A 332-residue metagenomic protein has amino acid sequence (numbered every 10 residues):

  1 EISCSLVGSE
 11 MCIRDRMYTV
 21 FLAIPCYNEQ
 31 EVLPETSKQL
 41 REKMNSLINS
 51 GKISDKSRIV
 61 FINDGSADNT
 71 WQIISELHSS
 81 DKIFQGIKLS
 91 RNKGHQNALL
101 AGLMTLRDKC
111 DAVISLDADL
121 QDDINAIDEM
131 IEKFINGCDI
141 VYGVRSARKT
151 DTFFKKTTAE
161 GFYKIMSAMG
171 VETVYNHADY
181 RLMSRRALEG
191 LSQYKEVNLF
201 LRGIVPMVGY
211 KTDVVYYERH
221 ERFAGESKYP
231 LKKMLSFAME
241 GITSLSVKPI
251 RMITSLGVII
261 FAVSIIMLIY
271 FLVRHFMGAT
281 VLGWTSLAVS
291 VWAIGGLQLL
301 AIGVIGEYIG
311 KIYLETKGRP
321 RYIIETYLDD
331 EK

Functional and structural regions predicted by a protein language model:
E1-D15: Single conserved hydrophobic/aromatic residue that forms the stacking wall/gate of nucleotide- or nucleobase-binding
V7-G8, K82, V208: Short, structured coil segments at secondary-structure junctions
R14-T152: Structured catalytic core of nucleotide-sugar glycosyltransferases
M17, F200-K332: Hydrophobic helical membrane-anchoring modules
D68, R181-S184, G257, G296: Residue-level detector of functionally special positions within alpha-helical transmembrane segments of multi-pass
Q85-R91, H95-T105, I124-L201, H220-M239: Acceptor/aglycone-binding surface of glycosyltransferases and processive sugar-polymer synthases
